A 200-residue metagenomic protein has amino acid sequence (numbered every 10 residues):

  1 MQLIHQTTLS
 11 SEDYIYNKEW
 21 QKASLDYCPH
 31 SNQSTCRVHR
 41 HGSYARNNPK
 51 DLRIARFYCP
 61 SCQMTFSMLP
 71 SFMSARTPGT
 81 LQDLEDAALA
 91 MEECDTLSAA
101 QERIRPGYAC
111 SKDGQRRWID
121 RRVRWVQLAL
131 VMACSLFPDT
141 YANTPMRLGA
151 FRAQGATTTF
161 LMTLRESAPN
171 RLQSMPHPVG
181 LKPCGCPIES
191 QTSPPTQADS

Functional and structural regions predicted by a protein language model:
M1-L9, D113-Q115, L128-S200: Long C-terminal interaction/binding lobes of large macromolecular proteins
M1-M73: Short, conserved DNA-binding cores of transcription-related domains
C28, C36, C59-C62, C94 (+3 more regions): Generic recognition of cysteine residues
N32, I119, V123, R165-A168: Generic secondary-structure transition motif, activating predominantly at the C-termini of alpha-helices
Q63-A156: Short, positively charged, Gly/Tyr-enriched micro-motifs that form contact patches at catalytic or ligand/partner
